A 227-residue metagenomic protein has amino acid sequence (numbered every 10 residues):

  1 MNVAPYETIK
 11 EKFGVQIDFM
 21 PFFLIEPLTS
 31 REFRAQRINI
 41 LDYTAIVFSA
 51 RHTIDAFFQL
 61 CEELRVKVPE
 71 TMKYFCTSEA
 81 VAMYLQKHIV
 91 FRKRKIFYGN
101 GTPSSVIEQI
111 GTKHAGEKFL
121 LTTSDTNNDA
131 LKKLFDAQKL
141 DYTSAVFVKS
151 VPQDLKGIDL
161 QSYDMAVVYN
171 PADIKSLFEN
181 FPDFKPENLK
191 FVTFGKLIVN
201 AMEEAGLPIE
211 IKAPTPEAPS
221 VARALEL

Functional and structural regions predicted by a protein language model:
M1-L227: Conserved beta-alpha
